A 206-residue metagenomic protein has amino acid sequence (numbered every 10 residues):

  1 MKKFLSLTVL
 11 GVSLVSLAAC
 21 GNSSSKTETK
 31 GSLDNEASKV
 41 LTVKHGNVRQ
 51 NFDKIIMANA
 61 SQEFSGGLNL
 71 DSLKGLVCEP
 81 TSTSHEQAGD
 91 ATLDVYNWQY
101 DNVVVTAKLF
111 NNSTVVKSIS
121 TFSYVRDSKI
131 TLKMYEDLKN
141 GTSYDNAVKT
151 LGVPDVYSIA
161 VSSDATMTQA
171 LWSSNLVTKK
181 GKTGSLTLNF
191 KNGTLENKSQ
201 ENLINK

Functional and structural regions predicted by a protein language model:
M1-F4: Positively charged n-region of N-terminal signal peptides that target proteins for export
S6-L14: Hydrophobic helical h-region of N-terminal Sec-dependent signal peptides in bacterial secretory/periplasmic proteins
V15-A19: C-terminal motif of bacterial Sec signal peptides marking the signal peptidase cleavage site
G21-S23: Bacterial signal peptide processing site
T29-H45, G66-N112, S143-K206: A cross-family detector of function-defining hotspots
G46-N51, N112-D137, E201-K206: Intrinsically disordered, low-complexity Ser/Thr-rich linker and spacer segments in cell-wall-related proteins
I55-F64, I130-L138: Second-shell loop/turn segments in exported
